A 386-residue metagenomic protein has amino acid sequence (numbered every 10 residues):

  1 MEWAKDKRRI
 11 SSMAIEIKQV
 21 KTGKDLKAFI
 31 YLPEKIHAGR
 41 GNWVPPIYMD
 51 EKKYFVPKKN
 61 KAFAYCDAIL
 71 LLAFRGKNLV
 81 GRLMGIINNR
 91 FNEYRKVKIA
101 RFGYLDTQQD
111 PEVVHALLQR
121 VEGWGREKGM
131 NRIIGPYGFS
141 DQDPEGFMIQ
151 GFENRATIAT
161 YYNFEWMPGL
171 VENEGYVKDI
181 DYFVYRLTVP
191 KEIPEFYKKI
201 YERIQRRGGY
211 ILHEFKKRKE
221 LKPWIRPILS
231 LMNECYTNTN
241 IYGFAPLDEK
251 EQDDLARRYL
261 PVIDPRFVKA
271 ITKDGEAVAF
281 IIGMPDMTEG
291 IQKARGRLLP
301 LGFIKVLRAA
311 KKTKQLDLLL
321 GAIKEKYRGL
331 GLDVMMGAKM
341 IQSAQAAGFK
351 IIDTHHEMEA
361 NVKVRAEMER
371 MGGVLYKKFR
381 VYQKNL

Functional and structural regions predicted by a protein language model:
I15, Y161-G243: Acyltransferase donor/substrate-recognition loop-hinge adjacent to the catalytic core
G23-D25, P46-M49, V56-P57, Y65-A73 (+6 more regions): Catalytic cores of nucleotide-enabled group-transfer and carboxylate-activating enzymes in metabolic and assembly-line
L26, N89-N92, D141-D143, E192 (+5 more regions): Flexible loop/turn segments at secondary-structure boundaries
P33-R75, L83-E93, F215-G321: A conserved beta-strand-loop-helix scaffold within acyl/acetyltransferase catalytic domains
E93-G175, A294-M371: Acyl-donor binding region in acyl/amide transferases
